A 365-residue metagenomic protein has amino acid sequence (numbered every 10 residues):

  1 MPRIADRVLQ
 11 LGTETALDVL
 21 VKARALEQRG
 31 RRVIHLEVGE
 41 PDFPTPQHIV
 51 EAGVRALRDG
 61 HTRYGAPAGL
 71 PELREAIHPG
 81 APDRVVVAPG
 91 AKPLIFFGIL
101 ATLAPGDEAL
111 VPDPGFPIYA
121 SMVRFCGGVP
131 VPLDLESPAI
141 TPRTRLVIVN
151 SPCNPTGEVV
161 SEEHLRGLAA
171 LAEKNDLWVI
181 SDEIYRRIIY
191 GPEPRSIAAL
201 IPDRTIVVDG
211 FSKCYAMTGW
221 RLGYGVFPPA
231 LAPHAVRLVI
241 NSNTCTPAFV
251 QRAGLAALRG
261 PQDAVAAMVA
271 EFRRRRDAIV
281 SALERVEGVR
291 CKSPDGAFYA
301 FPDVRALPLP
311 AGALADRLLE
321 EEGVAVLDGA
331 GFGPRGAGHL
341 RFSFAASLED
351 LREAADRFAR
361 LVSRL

Functional and structural regions predicted by a protein language model:
M1-G12, E75: Conserved PLP-binding active-site segment in aminotransferase class I/II-type PLP enzymes
I4, G12, V19, L26-V33 (+2 more regions): PLP-dependent class I/II
V33-I34, T62: Flexible, nucleotide-binding loop/lid elements of kinase catalytic cores
L57-G60: N-terminal alpha-helical segment of soluble enzymes
Y64-P89: Conserved N-terminal alpha-helix of the aminotransferase class I/II PLP-enzyme fold
